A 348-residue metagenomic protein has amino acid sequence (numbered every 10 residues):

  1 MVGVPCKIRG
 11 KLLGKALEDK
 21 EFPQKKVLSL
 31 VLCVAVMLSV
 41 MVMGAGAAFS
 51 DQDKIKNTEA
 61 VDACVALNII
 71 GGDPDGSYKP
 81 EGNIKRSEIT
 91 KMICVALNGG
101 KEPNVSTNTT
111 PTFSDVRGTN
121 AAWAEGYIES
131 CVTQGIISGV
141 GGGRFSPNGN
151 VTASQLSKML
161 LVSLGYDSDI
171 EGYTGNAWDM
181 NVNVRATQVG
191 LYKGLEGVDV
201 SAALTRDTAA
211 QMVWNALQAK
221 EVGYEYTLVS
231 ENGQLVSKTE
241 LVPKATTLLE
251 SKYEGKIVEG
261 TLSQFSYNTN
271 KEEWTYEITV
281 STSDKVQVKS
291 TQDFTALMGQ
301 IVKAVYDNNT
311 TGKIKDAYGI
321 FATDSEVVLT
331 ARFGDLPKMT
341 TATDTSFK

Functional and structural regions predicted by a protein language model:
G3, G14-T58, G71-E125, Q134-V151 (+4 more regions): Feature responds to low-complexity, polar/acidic, surface-exposed segments characteristic of secreted/exported proteins
D62-I70: Mature N-terminal segment immediately following signal peptide/propeptide cleavage in secreted/periplasmic
K289-V305: Short nucleic-acid-contacting surface segments enriched for D/E, G, S/T with interspersed K/R
